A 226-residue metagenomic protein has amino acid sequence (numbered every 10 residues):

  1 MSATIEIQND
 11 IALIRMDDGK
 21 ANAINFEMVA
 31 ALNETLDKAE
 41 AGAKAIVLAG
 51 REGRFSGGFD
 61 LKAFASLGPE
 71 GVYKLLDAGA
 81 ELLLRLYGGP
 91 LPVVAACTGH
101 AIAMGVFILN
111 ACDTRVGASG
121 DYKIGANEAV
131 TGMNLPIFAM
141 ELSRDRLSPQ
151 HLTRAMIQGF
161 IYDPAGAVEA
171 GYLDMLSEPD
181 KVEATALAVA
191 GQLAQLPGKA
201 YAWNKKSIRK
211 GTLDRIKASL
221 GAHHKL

Functional and structural regions predicted by a protein language model:
M1-A49, L84: Conserved CoA-thioester-binding segment of acyl-CoA-metabolizing enzymes
A30-A31, G42, G50-L82: Glycine- (often His-adjacent) and acidic-residue-rich active-site loop that binds/positions the CoA thioester
L48, I108-N110, A167, A186: Hydrophobic/aromatic residues within transmembrane alpha-helices of multi-pass small-molecule transporters
L83-T131: Glycine-rich beta-to-alpha active-site loop
L84, V106-F107, M140, T153 (+1 more regions): Alpha-helical segments flanking ligand/cofactor-binding loops in enzyme cores
T114, R154, Q158-F160, G166 (+1 more regions): Well-ordered beta-strand positions
V116-Y122, V168, L173-L220: C-terminal long alpha-helix characteristic of the crotonase
A139-Q150: Hydrophobic, secondary-structure "cap" segments at the distal end of domains
